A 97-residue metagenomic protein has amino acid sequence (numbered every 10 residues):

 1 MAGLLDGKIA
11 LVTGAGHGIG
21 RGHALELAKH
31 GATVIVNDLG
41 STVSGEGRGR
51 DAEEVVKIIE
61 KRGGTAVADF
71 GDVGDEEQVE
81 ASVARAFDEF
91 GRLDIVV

Functional and structural regions predicted by a protein language model:
A2-V36, S41: Canonical Rossmann dinucleotide-binding motif of NAD(H)/NADP(H)-dependent dehydrogenases/reductases, specifically
D6, R62-T65, R85-V96: A glycine-rich helix->loop->beta "capping" turn within Rossmann-like NAD(P)(H)-dependent oxidoreductase domains
T13, F70, L93-V97: Rossmann-fold scaffold of SDR-type NAD(P)-dependent oxidoreductases
V36, D69-F70: Conserved residues in the N-terminal Rossmann fold of short-chain dehydrogenase/reductase
D38-I58: Glycine-rich phosphate-binding loop and adjoining beta1-alpha1-beta2 segment of Rossmann-like nucleotide-binding folds
G49, E53, F70-A84: The beta1-alpha1 cofactor-binding region of Rossmann-like NAD(H)/NADP(H)-dependent oxidoreductases
I59-A66, E77: A short helix-to-beta-strand connector/capping loop
